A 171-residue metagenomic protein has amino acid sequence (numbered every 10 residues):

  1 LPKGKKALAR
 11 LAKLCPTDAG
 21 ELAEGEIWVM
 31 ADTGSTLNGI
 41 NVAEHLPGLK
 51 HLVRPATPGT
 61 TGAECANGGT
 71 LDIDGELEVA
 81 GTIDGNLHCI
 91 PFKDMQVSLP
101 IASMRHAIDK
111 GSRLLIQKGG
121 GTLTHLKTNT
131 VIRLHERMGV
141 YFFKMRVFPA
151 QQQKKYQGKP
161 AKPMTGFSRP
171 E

Functional and structural regions predicted by a protein language model:
L1-K6, G34-N38: A short, cysteine/histidine-rich metal-binding "knuckle" motif
G4-A7, R169-E171: Short amphipathic alpha-helical segments that mediate assembly, nucleic-acid/protein binding, or membrane association
K5-C15: Charged boundary/loop elements
K13-T17, E24-E26, C65-N67, L77-E78 (+2 more regions): Eukaryotic intrinsically disordered and solvent-exposed regulatory patches
L14-G59, P91-S103: Aspartyl protease active-site motif detector
G34-T36, G68, G119: An acidic- and aromatic-residue-enriched active-site/binding cleft used to recognize and process polar
G59-I73: C-terminal reverse transcriptase regions that engage the nucleic-acid substrate
E78-E171: Aspartic protease core domain of the pepsin/retropepsin superfamily
